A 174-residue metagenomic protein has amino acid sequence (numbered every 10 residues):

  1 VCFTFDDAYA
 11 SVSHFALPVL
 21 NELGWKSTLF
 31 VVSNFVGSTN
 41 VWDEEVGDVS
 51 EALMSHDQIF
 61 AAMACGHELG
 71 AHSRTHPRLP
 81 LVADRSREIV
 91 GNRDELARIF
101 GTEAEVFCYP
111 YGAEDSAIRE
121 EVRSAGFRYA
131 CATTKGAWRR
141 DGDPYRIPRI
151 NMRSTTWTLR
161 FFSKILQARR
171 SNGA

Functional and structural regions predicted by a protein language model:
V1-C2, Y9-S13, N21-A117, D143-I147: Metal-dependent polysaccharide deacetylase catalytic core of the NodB/CE4 family, i.e., the active-site-bearing domain
V32-F35, T134-W138, M152-R153: Short, acidic/turn-prone active-site loops that include or flank metal/cofactor- and phosphate-binding residues
E51-A52, F127-T134: Acidic, His- and aromatic-enriched active-site or binding-groove loops in soluble protein domains that engage sugars
G112-S116, R128, G136-W138: Short Gly/Pro-enriched loop/turn and capping motifs at secondary-structure junctions
P148-A174: Membrane-proximal basic amphipathic "stem/tether" segments
